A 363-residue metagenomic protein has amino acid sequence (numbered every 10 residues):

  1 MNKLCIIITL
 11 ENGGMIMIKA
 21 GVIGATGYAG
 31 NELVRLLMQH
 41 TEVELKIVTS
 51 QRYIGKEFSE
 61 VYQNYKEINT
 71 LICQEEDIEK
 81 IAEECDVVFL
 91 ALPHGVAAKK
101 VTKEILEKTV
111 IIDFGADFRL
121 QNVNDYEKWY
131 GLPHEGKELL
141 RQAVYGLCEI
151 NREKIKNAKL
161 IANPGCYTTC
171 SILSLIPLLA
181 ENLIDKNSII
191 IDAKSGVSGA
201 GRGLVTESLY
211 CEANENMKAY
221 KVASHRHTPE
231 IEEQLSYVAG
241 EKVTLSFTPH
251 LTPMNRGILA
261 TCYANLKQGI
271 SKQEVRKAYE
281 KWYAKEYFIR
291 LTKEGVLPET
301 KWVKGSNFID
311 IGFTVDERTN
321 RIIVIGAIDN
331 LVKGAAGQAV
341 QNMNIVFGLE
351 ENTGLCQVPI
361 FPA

Functional and structural regions predicted by a protein language model:
N2-E215, Y220-V222, T314-E317, I360-A363: N-terminal Rossmann-like NAD(P) cofactor-binding subdomain of oxidoreductases, focused on the glycine-rich
K19-V22, A162, T261-Y263, V324-A327: Short glycine-rich or small-residue beta-strand-to-loop segments that form or flank ligand, phosphate, metal/Fe-S
Y28, Q142, C166-L173, V222-E230 (+5 more regions): Conserved active-site and cofactor/substrate-binding residues in soluble primary-metabolism enzymes
V34, I172-L179, T228-E232, R276 (+3 more regions): Predominant activation on well-ordered alpha-helical scaffold segments within soluble catalytic domains
Q39, Y237, I345-L349: Short, well-ordered loop/turn and helix-capping segments at boundaries between secondary-structure elements and domains
E42-A82, N187-A193, V197-V324: C-terminal substrate-binding/catalytic lobe of Rossmann-fold NAD(P)-dependent oxidoreductases
N265, V296, T300-A363: C-terminal helical cap and adjacent loop that interface with cofactors, partners, or active-site loops
